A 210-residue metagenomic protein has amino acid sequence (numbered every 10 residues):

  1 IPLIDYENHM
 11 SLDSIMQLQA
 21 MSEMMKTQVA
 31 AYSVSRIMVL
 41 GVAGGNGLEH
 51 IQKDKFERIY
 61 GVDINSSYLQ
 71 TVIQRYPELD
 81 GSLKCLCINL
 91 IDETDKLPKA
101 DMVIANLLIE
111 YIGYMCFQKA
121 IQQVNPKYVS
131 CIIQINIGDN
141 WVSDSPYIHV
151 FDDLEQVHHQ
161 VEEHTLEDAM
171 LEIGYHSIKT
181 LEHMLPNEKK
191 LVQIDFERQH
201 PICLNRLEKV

Functional and structural regions predicted by a protein language model:
I1-D95, M115, K119, S130-V210: Class I (Rossmann-like) S-adenosyl-L-methionine-dependent methyltransferase catalytic domain, capturing the SAM-binding
D101-M115: A short SAM/SAH-binding and catalytic strip from SAM-dependent methyltransferases
V124-S130: Short glycine-dipeptide loop
